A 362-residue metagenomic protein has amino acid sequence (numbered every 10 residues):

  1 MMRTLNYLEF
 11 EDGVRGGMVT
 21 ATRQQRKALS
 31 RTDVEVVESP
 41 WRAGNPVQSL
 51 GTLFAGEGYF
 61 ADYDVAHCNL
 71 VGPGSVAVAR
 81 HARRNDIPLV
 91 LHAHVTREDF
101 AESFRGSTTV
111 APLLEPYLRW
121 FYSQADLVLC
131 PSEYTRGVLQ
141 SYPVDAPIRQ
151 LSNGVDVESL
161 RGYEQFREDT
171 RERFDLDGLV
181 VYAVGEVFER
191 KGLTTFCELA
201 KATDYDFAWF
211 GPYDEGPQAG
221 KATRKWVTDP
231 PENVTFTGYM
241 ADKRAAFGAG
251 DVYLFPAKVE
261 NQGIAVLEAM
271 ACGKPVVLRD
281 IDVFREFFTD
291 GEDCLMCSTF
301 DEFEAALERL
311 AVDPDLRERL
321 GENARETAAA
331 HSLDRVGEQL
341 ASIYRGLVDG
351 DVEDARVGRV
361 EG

Functional and structural regions predicted by a protein language model:
V71, K258: Aromatic "clamp/platform" in nucleotide-sugar-dependent glycosyltransferases that forms part of the donor/acceptor
R84, R97, T109-V128: Membrane-proximal helix-turn-helix segments that form the acceptor-binding/catalytic region of lipid-linked
Q140, G154-E172, E189, A341 (+1 more regions): Acidic anion/phosphate-binding donor-loop and adjacent secondary structure in glycosyltransferase catalytic cores
R171-K191, C197-A202, A208: Conserved donor-binding/catalytic core segment of Leloir-type glycosyltransferases
Y205-T237: Short, structured helix-loop element that forms part of the nucleotide-activated donor/catalytic region
P275-L278: Short hydrophobic beta-strand element within catalytic cores of glycosyltransferases and related nucleotide-activated
D290-D301, R309-D315, A329: Conserved acidic donor-binding segment of nucleotide-sugar-dependent glycosyltransferases
L316-A330, S342: A short, well-ordered alpha-helix in the C-terminal region of glycosyltransferases
